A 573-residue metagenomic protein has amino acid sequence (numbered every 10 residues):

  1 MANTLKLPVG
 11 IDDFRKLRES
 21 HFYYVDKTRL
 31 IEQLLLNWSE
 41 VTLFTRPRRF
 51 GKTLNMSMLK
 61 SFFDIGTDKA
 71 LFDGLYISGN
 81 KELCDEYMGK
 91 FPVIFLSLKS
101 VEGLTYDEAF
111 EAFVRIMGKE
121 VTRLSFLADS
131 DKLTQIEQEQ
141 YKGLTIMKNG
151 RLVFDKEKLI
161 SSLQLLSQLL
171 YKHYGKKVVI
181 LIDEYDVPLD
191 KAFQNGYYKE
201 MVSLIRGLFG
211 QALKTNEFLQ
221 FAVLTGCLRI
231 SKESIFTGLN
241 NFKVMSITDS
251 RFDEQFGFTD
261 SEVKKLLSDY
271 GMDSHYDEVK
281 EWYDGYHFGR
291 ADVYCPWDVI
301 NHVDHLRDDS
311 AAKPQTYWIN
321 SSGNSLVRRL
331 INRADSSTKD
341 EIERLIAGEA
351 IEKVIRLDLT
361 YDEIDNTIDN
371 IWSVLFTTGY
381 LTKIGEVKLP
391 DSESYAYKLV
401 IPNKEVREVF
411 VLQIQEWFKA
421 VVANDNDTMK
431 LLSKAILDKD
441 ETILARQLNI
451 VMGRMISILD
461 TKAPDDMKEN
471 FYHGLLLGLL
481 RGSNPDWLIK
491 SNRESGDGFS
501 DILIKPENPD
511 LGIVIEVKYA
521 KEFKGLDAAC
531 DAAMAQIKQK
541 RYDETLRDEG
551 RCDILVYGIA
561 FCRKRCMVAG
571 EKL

Functional and structural regions predicted by a protein language model:
M1-D64, D68-N80: Walker A/P-loop-proximal flanking segment of P-loop NTPase domains
V9-R18, V101, E108, A112-I160 (+1 more regions): Conserved P-loop NTPase mechanochemical-coupling segment
G10, D26, S61-F126: P-loop NTPase motor core
V121, S162-H173, E200-Q220, Y542-T545: Substrate-engagement module of ASCE P-loop NTPases
K214-L219, I230-T248: Short regulatory helix/loop adjacent to the ATP-binding pocket of P-loop NTPases
S234-T237, M245-D304, E341: Amphipathic alpha-helical segments of the small helical/lid subdomains adjacent to P-loop NTPase cores
F242, Y294-R541, C566-L573: Extended alpha-helical interface modules used as scaffolds for assembling large macromolecular complexes
T545, E549-L573: Domain-level recognition of nuclease-like catalytic cores that cleave nucleotide substrates
